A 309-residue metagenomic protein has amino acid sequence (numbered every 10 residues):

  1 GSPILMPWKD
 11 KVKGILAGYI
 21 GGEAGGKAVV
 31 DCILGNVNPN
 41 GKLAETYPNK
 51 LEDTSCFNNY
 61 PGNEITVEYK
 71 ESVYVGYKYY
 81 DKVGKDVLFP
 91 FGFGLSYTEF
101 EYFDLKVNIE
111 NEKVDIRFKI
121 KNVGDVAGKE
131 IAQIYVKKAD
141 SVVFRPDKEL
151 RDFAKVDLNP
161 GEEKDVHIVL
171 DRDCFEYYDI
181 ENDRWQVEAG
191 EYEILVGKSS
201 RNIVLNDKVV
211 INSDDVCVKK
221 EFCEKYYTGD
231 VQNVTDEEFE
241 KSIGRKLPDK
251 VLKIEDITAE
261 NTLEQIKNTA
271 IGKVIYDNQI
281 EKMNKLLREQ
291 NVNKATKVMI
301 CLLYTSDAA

Functional and structural regions predicted by a protein language model:
G1-K129, A189, I194-G197: Secreted, periplasmic, or luminal enzymes acting at the cell surface/secretory milieu
N36-N40, N49, N58-N59, N63 (+13 more regions): Detector for Asparagine
A44, Y74, K78, T228 (+2 more regions): Generic detector of well-ordered alpha-helical segments enriched in charged/polar residues, highlighting helical
V83-G84, G94-R245: Intrinsically disordered, low-complexity Ser/Thr/Gly-rich stretches
V234-L302: Conserved, compact domain cores that house catalytic/ligand-binding motifs in diverse enzymes and effector modules
Y304-A308: Conserved small/polar residues in nucleotide/adenosyl-binding loops
